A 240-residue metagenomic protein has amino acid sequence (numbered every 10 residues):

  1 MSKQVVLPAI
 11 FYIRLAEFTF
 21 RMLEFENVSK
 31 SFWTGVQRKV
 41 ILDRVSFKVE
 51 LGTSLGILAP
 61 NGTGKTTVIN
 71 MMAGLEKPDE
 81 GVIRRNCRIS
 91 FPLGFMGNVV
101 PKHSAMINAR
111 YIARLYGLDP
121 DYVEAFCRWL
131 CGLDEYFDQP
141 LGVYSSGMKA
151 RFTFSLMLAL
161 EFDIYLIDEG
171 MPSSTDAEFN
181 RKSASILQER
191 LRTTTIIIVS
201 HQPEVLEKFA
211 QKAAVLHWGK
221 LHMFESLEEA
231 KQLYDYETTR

Functional and structural regions predicted by a protein language model:
L15-R44, K48, G56, D79: A short, flexible loop at the N-terminus of ABC-type nucleotide-binding domains that lies
S31, R88, L93-A177, S185: ABC-family P-loop ATPase nucleotide-binding domains
T53-L58, T63-R114: ABC ATPase nucleotide-binding domain signature region
E76, A214, H222: Conserved catalytic/dimer-interface elements of ABC ATPase nucleotide-binding domains
I186-S200: Conserved catalytic loops of ABC-family nucleotide-binding domains
H201-K208: Conserved H-loop
K208-V215: Conserved catalytic segment of ABC-fold P-loop ATPases
K220-R240: Conserved beta-strand-loop-alpha-helix hinge in the C-terminal portion of ABC ATPase nucleotide-binding domains
